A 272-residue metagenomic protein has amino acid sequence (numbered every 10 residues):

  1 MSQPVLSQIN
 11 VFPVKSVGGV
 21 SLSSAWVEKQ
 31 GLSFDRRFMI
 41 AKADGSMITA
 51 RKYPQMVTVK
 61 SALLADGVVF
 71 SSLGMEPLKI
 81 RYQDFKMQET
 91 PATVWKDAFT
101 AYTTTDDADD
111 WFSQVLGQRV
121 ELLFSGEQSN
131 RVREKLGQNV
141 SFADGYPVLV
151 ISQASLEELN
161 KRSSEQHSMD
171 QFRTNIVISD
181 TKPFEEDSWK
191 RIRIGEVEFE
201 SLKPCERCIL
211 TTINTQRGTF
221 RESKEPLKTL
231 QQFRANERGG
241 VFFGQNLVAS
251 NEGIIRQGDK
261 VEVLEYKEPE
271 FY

Functional and structural regions predicted by a protein language model:
M1-Y272: Metal-cofactor-dependent catalytic cores
